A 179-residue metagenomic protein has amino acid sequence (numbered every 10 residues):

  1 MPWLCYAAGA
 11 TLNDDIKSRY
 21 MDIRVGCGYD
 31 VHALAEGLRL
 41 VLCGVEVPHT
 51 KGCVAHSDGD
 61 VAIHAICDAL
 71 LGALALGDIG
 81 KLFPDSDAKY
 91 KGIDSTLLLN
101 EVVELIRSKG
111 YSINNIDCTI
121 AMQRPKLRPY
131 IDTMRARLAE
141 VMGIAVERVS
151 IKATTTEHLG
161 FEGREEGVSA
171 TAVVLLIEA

Functional and structural regions predicted by a protein language model:
Y6, T11-K17: Short, positively charged and aromatic/hydrophobic N-terminal segments
Y20-D132, M142: RNase III-family endoribonuclease catalytic core
I131-R135, E165: Short, low-complexity, polybasic intrinsically disordered segments
L138: Glycine-rich, mobile lid/loop segments that gate access to catalytic sites or pores
A145-R148: Short acidic capping loops at alpha-helix termini that bridge into adjacent secondary structure
I151-T155: Pyridoxal 5′-phosphate
E162-A179: C-terminal edge-of-domain segments
